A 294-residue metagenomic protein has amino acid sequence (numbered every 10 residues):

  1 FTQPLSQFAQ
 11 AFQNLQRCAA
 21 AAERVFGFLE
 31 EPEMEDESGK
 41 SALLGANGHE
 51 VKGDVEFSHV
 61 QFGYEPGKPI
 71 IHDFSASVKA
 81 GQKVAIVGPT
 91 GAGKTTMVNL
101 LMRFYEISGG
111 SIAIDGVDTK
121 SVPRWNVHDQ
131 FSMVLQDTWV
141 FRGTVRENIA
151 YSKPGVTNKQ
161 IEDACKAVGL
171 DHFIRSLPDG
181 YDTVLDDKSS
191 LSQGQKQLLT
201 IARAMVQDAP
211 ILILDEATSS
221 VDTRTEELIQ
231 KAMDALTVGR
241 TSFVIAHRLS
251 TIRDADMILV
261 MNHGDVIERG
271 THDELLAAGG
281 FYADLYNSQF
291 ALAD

Functional and structural regions predicted by a protein language model:
F1-F28: Cytosolic ends of transmembrane helices, especially the final helix of ABC transmembrane type-1 domains
Q13, A20, E30, T241 (+1 more regions): Alpha-helical coiled-coil oligomerization motifs
N14-R17, E31-M34, Q61-P66: An intracellular "coupling" helix at the cytosolic face of ABC transporter transmembrane type-1 domains
G27, M34, A150: Conserved E/DxxT/N motif and adjacent residues on the DHp alpha2 helix of HisKA-family sensor histidine kinases
E37-S38, A42-D294: ABC-type nucleotide-binding domain
